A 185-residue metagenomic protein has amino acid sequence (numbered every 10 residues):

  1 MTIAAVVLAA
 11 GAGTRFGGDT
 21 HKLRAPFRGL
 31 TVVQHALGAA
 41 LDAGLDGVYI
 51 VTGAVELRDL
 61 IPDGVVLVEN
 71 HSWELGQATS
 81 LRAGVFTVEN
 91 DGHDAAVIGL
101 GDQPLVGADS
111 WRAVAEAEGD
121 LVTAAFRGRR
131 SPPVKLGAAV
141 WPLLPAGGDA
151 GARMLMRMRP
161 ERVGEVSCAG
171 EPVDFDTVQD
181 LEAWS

Functional and structural regions predicted by a protein language model:
M1, P142, G147-S185: Conserved alpha/beta core of the MobA/IspD/sugar-nucleotide pyrophosphorylase nucleotidyltransferase superfamily
T2-R130, A138, L143, P160-E165: Nucleotide and nucleotide-moiety/phosphate-recognizing core
P132-L136, V173-F175: Short glycine- and hydrophobic/aromatic-rich loop-to-beta-strand nucleating segment in the catalytic cores
